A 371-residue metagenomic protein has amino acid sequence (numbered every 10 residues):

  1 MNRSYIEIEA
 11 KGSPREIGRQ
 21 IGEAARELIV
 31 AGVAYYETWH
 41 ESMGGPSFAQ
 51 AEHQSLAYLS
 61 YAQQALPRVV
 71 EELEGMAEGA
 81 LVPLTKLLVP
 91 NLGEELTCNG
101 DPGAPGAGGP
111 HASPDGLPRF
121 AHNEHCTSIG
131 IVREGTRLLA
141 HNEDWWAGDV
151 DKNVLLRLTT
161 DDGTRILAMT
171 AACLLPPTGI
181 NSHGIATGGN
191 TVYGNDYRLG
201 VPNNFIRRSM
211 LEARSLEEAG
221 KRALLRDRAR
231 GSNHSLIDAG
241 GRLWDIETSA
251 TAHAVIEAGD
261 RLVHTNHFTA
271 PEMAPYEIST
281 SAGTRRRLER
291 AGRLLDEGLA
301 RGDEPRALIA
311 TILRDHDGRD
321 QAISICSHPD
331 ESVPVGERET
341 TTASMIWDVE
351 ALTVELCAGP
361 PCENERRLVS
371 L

Functional and structural regions predicted by a protein language model:
M1-H125, E212-H253, G259-L371: C-terminus-biased signal that marks the final domain/tail of proteins
G93-N204, T342-M345, V354-C357, E363-N364: Internal mixed beta-strand/loop scaffold within catalytic domains of large alpha/beta enzymes
I206-E212: Short, well-ordered beta-strand elements within core beta-sheets of diverse protein domains
